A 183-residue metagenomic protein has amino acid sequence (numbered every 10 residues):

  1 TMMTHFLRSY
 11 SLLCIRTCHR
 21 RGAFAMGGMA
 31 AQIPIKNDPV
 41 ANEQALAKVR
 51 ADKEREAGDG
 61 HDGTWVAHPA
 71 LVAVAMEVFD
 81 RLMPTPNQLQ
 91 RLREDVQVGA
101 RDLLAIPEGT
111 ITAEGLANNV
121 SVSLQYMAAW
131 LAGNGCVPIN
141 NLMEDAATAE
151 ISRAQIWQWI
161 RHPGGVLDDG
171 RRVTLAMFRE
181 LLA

Functional and structural regions predicted by a protein language model:
T1-A183: Expand to "…catalyze enediolate/carbanion chemistry for C-C bond making/breaking, isomerization, decarboxylation
